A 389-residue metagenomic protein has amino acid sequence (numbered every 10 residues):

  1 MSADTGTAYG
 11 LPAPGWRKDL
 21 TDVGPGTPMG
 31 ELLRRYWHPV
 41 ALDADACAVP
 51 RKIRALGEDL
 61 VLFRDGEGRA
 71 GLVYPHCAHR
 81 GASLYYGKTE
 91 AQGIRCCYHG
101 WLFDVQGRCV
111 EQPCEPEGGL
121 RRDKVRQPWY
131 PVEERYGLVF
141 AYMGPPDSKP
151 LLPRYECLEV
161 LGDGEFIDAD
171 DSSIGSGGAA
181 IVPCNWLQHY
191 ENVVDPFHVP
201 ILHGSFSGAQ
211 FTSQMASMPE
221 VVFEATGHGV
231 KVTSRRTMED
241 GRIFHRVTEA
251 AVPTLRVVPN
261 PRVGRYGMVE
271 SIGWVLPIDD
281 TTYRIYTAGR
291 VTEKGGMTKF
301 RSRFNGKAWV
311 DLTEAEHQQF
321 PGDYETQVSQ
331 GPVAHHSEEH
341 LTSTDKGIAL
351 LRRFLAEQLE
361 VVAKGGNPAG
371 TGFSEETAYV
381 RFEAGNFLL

Functional and structural regions predicted by a protein language model:
M1-R34: A boundary/linker detector
D4, A8, A41-F166, D240-I243 (+1 more regions): Rieske [2Fe-2S] iron-sulfur-binding domain
T5, R69, D147-L389: C-terminal catalytic domain of Rieske-type non-heme iron oxygenases
K18-V23, L42-A44, R54, E111-E115 (+4 more regions): Short amphipathic alpha-helical surface micro-motifs
T21-M29, V49, G118-G119, Q127-W129 (+2 more regions): Intrinsically disordered, low-complexity boundary segments flanking structured domains
R34, R126, E133-R135, V269 (+1 more regions): A short, structural micro-pattern
W37-P39: A short helix->beta-strand "capping" segment at the edge of beta-propeller domains
